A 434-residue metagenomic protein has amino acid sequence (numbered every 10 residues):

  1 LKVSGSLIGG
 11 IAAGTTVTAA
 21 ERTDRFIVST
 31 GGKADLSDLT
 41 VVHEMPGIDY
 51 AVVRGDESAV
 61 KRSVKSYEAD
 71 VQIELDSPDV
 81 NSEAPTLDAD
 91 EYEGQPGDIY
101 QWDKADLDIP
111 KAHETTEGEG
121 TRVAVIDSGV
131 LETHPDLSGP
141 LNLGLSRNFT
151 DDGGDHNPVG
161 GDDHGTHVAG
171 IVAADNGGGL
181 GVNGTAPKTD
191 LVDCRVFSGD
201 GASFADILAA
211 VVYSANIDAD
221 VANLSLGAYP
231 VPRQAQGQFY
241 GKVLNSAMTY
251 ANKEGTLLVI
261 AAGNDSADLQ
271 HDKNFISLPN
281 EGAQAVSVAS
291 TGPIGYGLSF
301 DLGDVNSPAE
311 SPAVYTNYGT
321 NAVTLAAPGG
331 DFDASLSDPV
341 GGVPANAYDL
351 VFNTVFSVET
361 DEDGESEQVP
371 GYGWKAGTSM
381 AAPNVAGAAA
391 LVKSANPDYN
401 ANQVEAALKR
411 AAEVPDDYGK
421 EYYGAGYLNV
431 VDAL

Functional and structural regions predicted by a protein language model:
L1-T18: N-terminal export signals
V17-N81: Inhibitory N-terminal propeptides of secreted protease zymogens
I27, V52, R122-I126, G170 (+8 more regions): Structural recognition of the beta-strand scaffold that forms the well-ordered cores of secreted hydrolase catalytic
V64-R122, V130, P135-S138: Protease zymogen maturation seam
Q101, D106-D108, R122-V123, S128-P158 (+6 more regions): Peri-catalytic substrate-binding/gating loops that frame the active-site cleft of hydrolases
K111-L145, D152-F204, E281-Q284, Y318-A322 (+4 more regions): Subtilisin-like serine protease catalytic core
D127, N280-L391: Extracellular S/T/G-rich loop segment that most often corresponds to the catalytic His/Ser-adjacent loop
D175, C194-Q284, E365-A382, A395 (+1 more regions): Substrate-binding/access-modulating region of protease and related hydrolase catalytic domains
